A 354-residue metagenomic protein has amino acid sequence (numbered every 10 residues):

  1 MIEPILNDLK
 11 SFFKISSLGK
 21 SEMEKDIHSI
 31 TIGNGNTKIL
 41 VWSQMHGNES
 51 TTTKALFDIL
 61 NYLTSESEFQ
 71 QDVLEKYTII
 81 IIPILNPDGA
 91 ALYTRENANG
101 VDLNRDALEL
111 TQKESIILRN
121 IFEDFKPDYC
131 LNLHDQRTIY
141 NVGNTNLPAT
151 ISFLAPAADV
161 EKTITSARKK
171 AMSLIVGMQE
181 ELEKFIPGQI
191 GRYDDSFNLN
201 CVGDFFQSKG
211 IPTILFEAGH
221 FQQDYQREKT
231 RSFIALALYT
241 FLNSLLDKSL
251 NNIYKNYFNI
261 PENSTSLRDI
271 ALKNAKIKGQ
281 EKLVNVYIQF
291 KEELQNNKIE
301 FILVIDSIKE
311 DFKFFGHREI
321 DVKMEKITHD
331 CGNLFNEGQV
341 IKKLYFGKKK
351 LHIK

Functional and structural regions predicted by a protein language model:
M1-H28, V340: Short glycine- and acidic-rich boundary segments immediately preceding or forming the N-terminal edge of structured
P4-K10, D72-V73, F205-F206, L334: Short, conserved catalytic or adaptor-binding loops enriched in Gly and charged residues
I15, S29, I81, C130 (+1 more regions): Conserved beta-strand scaffold positions in the cores of enzyme catalytic domains, especially in NTP/NDP-utilizing
S17-G19, D106-L110, R192-Y193: Short, flexible loop segments at the rims of nucleotide/cofactor-binding pockets, characterized by
S21-M45: Acidic/His- and Gly-rich active-site-bordering loop/insert found across diverse amide/peptide-bond hydrolases
I32-G33, Y93-R95, D204-I211: Short glycine/proline-enriched loop/turn "hinge" motifs that connect secondary-structure elements and lie
N36-K38, M45, S50-G188: Active-site/substrate-binding loop(s) of hydrolase catalytic cores
F125, L154-K354: C-terminal accessory segments enriched in acidic
